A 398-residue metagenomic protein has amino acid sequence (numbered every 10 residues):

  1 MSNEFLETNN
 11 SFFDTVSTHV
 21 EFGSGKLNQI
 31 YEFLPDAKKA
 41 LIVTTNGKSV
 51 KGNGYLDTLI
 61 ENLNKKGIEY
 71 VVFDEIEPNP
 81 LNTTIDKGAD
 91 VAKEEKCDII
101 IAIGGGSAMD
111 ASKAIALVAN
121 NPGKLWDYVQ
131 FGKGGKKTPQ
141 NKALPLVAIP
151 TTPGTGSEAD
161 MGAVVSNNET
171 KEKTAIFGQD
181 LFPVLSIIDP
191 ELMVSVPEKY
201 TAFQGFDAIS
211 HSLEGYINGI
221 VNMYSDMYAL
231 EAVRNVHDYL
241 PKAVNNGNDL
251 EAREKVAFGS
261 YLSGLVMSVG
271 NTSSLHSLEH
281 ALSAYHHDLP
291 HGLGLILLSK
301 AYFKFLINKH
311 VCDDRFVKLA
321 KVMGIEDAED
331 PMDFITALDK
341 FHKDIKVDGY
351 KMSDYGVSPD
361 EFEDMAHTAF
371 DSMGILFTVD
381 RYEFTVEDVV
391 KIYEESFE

Functional and structural regions predicted by a protein language model:
S2-I99, M352: ATP/NTP phosphate-donor binding region
T83-E191: Glycine/threonine-rich beta-strand-loop-alpha-helix active-site module that forms ligand/phosphate-binding
M161-G270: Carboxylate- and glycine-rich phosphate/diphosphate-binding segment that chelates Mg2+/Mn2+
I209-L213, V256-G264, L278, S299 (+4 more regions): Short alpha-helical scaffolding segments that buttress acidic/His motifs in well-ordered protein cores
G219-Y228, A243-K255, G270-L275, L289 (+3 more regions): Flexible, glycine/charged-enriched surface loops at secondary-structure junctions
G270-D333, D339: C-terminal catalytic subdomain
A320-E398: C-terminal charged capping/lid subdomain of soluble metabolic enzymes
